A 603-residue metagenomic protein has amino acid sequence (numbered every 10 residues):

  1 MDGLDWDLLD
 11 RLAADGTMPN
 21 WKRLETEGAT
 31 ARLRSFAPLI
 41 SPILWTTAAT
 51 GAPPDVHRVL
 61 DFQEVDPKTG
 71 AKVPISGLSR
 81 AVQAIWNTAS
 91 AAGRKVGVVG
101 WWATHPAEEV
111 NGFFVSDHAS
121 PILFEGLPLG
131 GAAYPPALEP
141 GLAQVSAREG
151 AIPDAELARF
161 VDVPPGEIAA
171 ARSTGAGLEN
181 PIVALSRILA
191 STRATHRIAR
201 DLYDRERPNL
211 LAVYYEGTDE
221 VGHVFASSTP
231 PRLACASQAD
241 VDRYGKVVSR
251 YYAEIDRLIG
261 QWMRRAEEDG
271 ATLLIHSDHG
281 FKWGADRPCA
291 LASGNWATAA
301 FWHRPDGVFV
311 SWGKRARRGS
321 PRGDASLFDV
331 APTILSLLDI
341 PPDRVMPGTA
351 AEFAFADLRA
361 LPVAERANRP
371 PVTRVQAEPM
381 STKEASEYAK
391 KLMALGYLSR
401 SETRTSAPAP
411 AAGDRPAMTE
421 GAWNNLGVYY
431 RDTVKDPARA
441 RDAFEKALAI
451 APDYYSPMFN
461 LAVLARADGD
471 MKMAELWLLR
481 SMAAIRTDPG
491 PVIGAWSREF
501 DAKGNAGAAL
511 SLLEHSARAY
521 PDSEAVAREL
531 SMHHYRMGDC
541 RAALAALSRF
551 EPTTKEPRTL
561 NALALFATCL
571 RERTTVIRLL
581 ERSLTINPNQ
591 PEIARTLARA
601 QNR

Functional and structural regions predicted by a protein language model:
D7-T47, G51-P54, K95-V99: Short, structured active-site-proximal loop/turn typified by the sulfatase FGly-forming signature C/S-X-P-X-R
K22-R23, I85-A92, G260, A271 (+2 more regions): Non-catalytic, well-ordered alpha-helical segments in soluble enzyme domains
A52-A239: His/Asp/Glu-rich, glycine-adjacent segments that coordinate divalent cations and/or stabilize oxyanion chemistry on
H276-K314, A364-E365: Histidine-centered active-site microenvironments of extracellular/periplasmic hydrolases and transferases
T419, Y454, D488-P489, S523 (+2 more regions): Residue-level recognition of tetratricopeptide repeat
A422, P457, P491-V492, V526 (+2 more regions): TPR alpha-solenoid repeat register
